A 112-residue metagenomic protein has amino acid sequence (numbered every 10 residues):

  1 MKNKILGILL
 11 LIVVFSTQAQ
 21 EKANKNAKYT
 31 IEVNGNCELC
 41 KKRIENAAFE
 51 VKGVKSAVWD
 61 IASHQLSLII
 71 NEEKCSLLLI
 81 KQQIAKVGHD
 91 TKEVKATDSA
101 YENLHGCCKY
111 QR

Functional and structural regions predicted by a protein language model:
M1-K25: Bacterial Sec-dependent N-terminal signal peptides
A27-S56: N-terminal targeting signals for Sec/Tat export/insertion, comprising classic cleavable signal peptides
R43-N46, L79-V87: Short amphipathic alpha-helices in soluble, non-transmembrane regions that often serve as interface/regulatory elements
S56-H64: RNA-recognition motif
H64-N71: A generic structural motif
N71-L77: Helix N-cap motif at beta-to-alpha junctions
G88-A100: Conserved short beta-strand edge segments in small beta-sheet-based binding/regulatory domains
E102-R112: Short, low-order "capping/linker" segments at domain edges
